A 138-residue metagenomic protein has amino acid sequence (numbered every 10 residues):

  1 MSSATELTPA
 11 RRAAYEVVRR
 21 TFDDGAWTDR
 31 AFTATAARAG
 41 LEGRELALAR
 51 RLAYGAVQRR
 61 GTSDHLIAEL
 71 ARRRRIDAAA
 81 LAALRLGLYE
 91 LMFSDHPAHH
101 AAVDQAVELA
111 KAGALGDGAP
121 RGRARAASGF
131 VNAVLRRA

Functional and structural regions predicted by a protein language model:
M1-A138: Class I Rossmann-like S-adenosyl-L-methionine
